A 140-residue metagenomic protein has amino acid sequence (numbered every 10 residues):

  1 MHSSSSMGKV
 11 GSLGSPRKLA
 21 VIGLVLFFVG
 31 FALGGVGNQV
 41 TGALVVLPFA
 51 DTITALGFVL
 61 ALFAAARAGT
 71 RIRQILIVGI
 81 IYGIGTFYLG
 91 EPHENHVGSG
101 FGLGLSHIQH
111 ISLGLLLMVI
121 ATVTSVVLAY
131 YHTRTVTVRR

Functional and structural regions predicted by a protein language model:
M1-F28: Cytosolic juxtamembrane helix and N-cap/initiation of the first transmembrane helix
G8-K18, T41-V45, R67-T70, L105-S112: Juxtamembrane loop-transmembrane helix junctions in multi-pass integral membrane proteins, especially the extracellular
V10-S12, L62-I75, T124-R140: Cytoplasmic membrane-interface segments at the C-terminal ends of transmembrane helices
L19-F27, A50-G57, V78, G114-A121: Hydrophobic alpha-helical transmembrane segments of polytopic
V21, L33-G57, Q109-S112: Transmembrane alpha-helix entry/boundary detector in multi-pass membrane proteins
G23, F101-R140: Alpha-helical membrane-associated segments of multi-pass integral membrane proteins
Q39-V46, T86-L113: Interfacial non-cytosolic loop connecting adjacent transmembrane helices
L60-P92: Loop-to-transmembrane helix junctions at the membrane interface
